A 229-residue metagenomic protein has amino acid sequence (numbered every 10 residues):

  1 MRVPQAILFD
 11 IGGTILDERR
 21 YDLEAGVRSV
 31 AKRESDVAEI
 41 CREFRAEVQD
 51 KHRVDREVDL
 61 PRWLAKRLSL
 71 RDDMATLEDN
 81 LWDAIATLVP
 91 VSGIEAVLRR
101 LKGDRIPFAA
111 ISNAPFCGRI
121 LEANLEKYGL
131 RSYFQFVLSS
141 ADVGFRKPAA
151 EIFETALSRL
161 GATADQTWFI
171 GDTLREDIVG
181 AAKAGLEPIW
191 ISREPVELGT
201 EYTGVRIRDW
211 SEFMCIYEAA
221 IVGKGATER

Functional and structural regions predicted by a protein language model:
M1-F9, S35, E95, R99-K102 (+1 more regions): Asp-based, Mg2+/Mn2+-dependent phosphohydrolase catalytic module
R2-D104, C117-R119, A220: N-terminal helical cap/lid subdomain that shapes the substrate entry/recognition surface in HAD-like hydrolases
